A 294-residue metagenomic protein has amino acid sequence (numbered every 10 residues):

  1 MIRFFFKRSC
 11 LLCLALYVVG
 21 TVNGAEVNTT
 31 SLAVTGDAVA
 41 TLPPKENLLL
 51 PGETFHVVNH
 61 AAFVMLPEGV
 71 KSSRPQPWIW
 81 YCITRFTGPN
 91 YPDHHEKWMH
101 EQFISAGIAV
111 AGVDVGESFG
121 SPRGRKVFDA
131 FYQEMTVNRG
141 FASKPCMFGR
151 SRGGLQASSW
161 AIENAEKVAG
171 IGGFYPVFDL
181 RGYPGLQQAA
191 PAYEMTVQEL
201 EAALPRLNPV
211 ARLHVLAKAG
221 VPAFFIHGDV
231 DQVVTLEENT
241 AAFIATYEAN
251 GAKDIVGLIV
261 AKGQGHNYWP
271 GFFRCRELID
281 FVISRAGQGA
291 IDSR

Functional and structural regions predicted by a protein language model:
S9-T21: Bacterial N-terminal signal peptides
G24-R74, A189-A192, G287-R294: A domain-start/cap signature at the N-terminus of enzymes
V70, R181-E248: The feature captures the conserved acid-bearing segment of alpha/beta-hydrolase catalytic domains
S73-T84: Short beta-strand element of the alpha/beta-hydrolase
Y91-V110: Short amphipathic alpha-helix adjacent to the substrate-entry channel of hydrolases
F119-G140, S159: Alpha/beta-hydrolase active-site loop
T136-N138, A142-P191: Primarily recognizes the serine-hydrolase "nucleophile elbow" in alpha/beta-hydrolase and SGNH/GDSL folds
E237-R294: C-terminal catalytic histidine-bearing segment of alpha/beta-hydrolase fold enzymes
